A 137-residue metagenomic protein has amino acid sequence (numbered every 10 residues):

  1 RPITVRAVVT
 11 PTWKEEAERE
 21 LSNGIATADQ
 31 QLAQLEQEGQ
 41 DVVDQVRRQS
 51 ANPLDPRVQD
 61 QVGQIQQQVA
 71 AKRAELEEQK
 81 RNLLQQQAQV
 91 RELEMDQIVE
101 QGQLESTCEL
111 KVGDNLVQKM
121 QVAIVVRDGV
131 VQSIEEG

Functional and structural regions predicted by a protein language model:
R1-S22: Short, charge-rich amphipathic alpha-helices with coiled-coil/heptad character
A28-Q61: Extended alpha-helical coiled-coil "stalk/arm" regions that act as elongated linkers or oligomerization scaffolds
P56-E75: Short, glycine/alanine-rich amphipathic alpha-helical segment that often forms an alpha-turn-alpha hairpin
A70-A123: Coiled-coil termination/hinge junctions
E135-E136: Short clusters of small/polar residues that mark proteolytic maturation junctions
